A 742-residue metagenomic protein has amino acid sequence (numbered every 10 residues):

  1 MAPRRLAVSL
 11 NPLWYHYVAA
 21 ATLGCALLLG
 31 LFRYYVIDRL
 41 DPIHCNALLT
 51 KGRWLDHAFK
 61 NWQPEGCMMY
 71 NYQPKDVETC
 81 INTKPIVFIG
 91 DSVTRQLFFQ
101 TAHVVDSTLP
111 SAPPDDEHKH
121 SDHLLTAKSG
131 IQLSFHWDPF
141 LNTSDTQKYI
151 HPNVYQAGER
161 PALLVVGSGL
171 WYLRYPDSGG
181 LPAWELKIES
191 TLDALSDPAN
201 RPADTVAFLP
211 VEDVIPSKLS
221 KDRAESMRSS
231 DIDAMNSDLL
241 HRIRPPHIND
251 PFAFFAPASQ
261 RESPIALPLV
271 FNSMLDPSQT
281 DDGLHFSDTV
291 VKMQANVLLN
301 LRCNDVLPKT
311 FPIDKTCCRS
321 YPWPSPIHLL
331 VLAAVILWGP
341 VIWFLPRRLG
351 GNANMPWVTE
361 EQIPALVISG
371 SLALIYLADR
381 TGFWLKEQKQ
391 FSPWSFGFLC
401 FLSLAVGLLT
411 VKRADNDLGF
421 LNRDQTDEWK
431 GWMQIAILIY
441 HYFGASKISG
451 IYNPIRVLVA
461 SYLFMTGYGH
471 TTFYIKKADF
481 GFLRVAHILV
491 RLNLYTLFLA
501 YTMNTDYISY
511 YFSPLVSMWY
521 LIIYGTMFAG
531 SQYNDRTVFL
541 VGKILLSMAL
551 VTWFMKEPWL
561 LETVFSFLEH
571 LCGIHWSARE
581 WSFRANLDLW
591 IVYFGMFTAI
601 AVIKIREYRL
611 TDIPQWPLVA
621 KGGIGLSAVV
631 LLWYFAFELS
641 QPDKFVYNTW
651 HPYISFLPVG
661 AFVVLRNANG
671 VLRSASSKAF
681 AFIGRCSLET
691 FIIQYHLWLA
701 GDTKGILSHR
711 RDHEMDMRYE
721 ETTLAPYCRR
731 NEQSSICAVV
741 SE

Functional and structural regions predicted by a protein language model:
A2-S92, Q96, Q100, V104-P113 (+3 more regions): Long, hydrophobic alpha-helical transmembrane bundles and adjoining juxtamembrane helices/loops of multi-pass integral
S107-S168: Secreted/periplasmic serine-hydrolase-like ester/acetyl group-modifying domain
